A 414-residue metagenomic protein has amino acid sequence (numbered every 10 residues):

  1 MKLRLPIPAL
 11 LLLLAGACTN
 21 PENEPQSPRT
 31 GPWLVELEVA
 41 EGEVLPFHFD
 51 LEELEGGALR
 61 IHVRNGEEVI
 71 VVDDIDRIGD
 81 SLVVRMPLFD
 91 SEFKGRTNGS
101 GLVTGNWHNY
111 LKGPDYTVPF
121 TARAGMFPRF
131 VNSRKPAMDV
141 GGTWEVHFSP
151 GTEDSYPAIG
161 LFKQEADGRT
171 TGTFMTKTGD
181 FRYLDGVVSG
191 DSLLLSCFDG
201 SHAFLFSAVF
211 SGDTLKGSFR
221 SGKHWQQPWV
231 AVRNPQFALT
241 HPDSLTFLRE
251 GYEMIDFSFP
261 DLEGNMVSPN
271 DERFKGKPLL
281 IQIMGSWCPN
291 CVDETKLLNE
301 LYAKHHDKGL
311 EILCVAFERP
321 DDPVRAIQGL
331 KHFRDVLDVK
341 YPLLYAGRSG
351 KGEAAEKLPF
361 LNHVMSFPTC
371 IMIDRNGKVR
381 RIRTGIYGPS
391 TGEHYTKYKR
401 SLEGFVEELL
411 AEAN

Functional and structural regions predicted by a protein language model:
L14-A17: C-terminal motif of bacterial Sec signal peptides marking the signal peptidase cleavage site
T19-P21: Bacterial signal peptide processing site
S27-T97, R129-V131, M138-F210: Central antiparallel beta-sheet cores of small beta-barrel/beta-sandwich binding domains
N234-D271: N-terminal "domain-start" segment that seeds a small globular fold
S268-V292, L298: Short active-site neighborhood of thiol/selenol oxidoreductases, capturing the structured segment around
D293-D338, S349-K357: Structural microenvironment flanking redox-active thiols in thiol-disulfide oxidoreductases
D338-P342, L361-I371: Structural micro-motif
S366-N414: Thiol-/selenol-based redox modules, centered on thioredoxin-like and closely related oxidoreductase domains
